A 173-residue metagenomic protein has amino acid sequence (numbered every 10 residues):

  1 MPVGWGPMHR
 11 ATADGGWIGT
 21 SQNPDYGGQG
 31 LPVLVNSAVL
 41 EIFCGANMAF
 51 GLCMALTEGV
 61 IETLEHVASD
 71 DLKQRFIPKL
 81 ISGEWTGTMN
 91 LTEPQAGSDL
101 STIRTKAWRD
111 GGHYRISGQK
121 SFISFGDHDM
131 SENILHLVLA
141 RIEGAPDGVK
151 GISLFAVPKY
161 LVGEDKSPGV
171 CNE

Functional and structural regions predicted by a protein language model:
M1-L52, D71, R75, S98: Amphipathic, small/basic residue-rich leader segments at the start of a protein or domain
W5, D14, N47, M54-T57 (+1 more regions): Internal maturation/activation junctions in enzymes
H9, G16, N23, V39 (+5 more regions): Buried hydrophobic positions in well-ordered alpha/beta secondary-structure cores of metabolic enzymes
R10, G16-G19, A49-C53, T86-T88 (+3 more regions): Beta-sheet entry/capping signal
Y26-G30, G59-T63, D71-L72, Q95-D99 (+3 more regions): Flexible loop/turn segments at secondary-structure boundaries
G27-Q29, F43-I61, L80-G87, A96 (+1 more regions): FAD-binding core of FAD-dependent oxidoreductases, characterized by glycine-rich FAD pyrophosphate-binding loops
T86-L91, Q119, N172-E173: Short Pro/Gly-enriched beta-strand edge/turn motifs at strand-loop
H113, S117-G169: A short core secondary-structure module
